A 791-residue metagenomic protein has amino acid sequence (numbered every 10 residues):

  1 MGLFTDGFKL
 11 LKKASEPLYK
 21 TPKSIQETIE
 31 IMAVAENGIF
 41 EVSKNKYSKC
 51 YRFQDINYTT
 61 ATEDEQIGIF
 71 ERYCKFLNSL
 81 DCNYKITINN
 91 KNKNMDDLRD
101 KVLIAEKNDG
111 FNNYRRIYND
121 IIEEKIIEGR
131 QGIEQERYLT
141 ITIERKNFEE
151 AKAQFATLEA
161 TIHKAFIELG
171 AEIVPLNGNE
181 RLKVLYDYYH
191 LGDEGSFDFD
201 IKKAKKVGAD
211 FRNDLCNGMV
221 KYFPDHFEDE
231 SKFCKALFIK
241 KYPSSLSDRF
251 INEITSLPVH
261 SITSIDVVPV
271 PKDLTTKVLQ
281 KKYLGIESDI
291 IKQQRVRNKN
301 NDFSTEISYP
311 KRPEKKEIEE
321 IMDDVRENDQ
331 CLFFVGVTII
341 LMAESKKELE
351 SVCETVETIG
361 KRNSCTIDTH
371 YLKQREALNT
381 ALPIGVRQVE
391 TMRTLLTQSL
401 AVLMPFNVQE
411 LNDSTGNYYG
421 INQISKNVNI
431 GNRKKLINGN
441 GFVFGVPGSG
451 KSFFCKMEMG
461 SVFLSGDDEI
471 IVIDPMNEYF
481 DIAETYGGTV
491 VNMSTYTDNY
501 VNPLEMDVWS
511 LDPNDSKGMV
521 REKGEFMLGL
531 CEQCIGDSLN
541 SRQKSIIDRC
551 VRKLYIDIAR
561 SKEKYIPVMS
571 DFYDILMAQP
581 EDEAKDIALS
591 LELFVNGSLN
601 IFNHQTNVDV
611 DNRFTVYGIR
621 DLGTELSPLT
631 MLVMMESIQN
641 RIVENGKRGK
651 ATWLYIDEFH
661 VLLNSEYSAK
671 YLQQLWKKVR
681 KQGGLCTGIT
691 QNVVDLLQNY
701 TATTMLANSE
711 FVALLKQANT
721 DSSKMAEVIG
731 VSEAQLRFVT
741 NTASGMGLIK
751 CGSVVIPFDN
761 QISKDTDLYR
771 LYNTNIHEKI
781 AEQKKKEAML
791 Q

Functional and structural regions predicted by a protein language model:
M1-F406: Extended, folded cores of ATP/NTP-driven motor/assembly subunits in large transport and secretion machines
I56, E63-C82, N89, T255 (+10 more regions): P-loop NTPase motor domains
V443: Hydrophobic anchor at the beta1->P-loop junction of P-loop NTPases
K451: Conserved lysine of the Walker
F454: Hydrophobic positions on the alpha1 helix immediately C-terminal to the Walker A/P-loop
S461-I471, Y486, N640: Post-Walker A helix-loop "phosphate-sensing" segment adjacent to the P-loop in P-loop NTPases
G487-V491, T701-L714: A short helix-turn-beta junction within AAA+ P-loop NTPase domains corresponding to the substrate/partner-engaging
I729-K785: Conserved P-loop NTPase
